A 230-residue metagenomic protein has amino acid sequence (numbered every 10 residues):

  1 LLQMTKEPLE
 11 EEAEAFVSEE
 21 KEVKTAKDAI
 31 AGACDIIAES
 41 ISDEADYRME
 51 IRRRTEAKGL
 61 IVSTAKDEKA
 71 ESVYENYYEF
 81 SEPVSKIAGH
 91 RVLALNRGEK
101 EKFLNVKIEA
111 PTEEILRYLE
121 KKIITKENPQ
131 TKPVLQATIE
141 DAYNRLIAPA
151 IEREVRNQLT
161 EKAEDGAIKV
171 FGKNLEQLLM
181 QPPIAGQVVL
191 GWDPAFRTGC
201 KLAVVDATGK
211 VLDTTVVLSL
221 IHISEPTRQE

Functional and structural regions predicted by a protein language model:
L1-G191, R197-L220, S224, R228: Duplex nucleic acid-engaging cores and interfaces of nucleic-acid transaction enzymes
